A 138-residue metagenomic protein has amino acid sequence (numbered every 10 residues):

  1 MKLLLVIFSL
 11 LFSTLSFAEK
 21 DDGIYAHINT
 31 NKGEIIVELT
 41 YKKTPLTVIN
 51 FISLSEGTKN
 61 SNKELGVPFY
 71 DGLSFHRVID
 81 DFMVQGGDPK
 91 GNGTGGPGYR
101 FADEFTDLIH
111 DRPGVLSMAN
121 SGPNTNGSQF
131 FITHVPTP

Functional and structural regions predicted by a protein language model:
L3-L15: Sec-dependent N-terminal signal peptides
L15-P138: Cyclophilin-like peptidyl-prolyl cis-trans isomerases
